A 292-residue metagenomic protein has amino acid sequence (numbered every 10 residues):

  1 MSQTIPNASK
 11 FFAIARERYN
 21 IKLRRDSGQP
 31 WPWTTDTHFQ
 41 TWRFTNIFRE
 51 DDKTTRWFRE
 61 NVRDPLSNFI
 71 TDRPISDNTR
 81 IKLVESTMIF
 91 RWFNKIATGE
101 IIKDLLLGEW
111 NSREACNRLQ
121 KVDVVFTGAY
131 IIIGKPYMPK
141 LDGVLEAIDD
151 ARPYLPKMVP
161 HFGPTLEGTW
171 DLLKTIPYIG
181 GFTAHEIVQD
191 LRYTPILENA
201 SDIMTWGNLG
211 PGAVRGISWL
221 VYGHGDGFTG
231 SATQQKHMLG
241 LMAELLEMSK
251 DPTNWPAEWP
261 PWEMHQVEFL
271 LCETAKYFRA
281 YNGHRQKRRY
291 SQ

Functional and structural regions predicted by a protein language model:
M1-N68, D142, A147-G168, H185-Q292: C-terminal accessory module of base-excision DNA glycosylases/AP lyases that mediates lesion recognition and DNA
P65, T87, R91: Extended, Lys/Arg-rich, non-catalytic nucleic-acid recognition/anchoring regions of very large nucleic-acid-interacting
T71-V84: Structural motif
K82, I89-F90, G108-E109: Conserved catalytic cores of very large enzyme subunits
W92-L105, L197, G225-D226: Short, solvent-exposed secondary-structure capping/transition elements
A97-T175: Alpha-helical ds-nucleic-acid-binding substructure associated with the helix-hairpin-helix region of base-excision DNA
L173, A184-H185: Amphipathic alpha-helical packing elements
